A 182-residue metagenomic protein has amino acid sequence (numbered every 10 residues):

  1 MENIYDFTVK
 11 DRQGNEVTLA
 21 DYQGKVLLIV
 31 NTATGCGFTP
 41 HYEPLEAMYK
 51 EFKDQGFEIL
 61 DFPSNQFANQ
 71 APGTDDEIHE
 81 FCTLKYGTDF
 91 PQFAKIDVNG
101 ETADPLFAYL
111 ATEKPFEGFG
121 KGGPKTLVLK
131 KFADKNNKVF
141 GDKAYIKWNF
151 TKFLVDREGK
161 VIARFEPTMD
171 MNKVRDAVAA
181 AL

Functional and structural regions predicted by a protein language model:
M1-A20: N-terminal "domain-start" segment that seeds a small globular fold
I4-Y5, L27, N149-T151: Short loop/turn microsegments at loop-to-beta-strand junctions
D11, N31-G35: Amphipathic alpha-helical repeat scaffolds
K25-V26, T34-P63, C82-Y86: Conserved helix-turn-beta segment immediately C-terminal to the redox Cys motif in thioredoxin-like folds
Q55-G73, D89-G100: Thiol-based oxidoreductase modules, predominantly thioredoxin-like and allied folds used for disulfide exchange
F81-T83, G87-M169: Thiol/selenol-based redox catalytic cores and closely related redox-interacting motifs
I162-L182: Non-catalytic, surface beta->alpha helical segment in thiol-disulfide oxidoreductase systems
